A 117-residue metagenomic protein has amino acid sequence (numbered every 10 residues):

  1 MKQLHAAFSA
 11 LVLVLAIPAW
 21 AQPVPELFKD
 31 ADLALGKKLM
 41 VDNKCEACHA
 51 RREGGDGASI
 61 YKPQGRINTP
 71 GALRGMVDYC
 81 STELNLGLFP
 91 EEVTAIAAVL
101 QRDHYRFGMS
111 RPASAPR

Functional and structural regions predicted by a protein language model:
M1-F8: Bacterial N-terminal signal peptides that target proteins for export
L4, G75, C80-E83, G87 (+1 more regions): Extended, non-globular alpha-helical segments
A16-P18: N-terminal signal peptide c-region/cleavage motif recognized by signal peptidases
W20-M40, T82-N85: Electrostatic cytochrome c docking/interface patches
L33-K38, E46-T82: Gly/Gly-Pro-rich "capping" loops immediately C-terminal to redox-active cysteine motifs in periplasmic/lumenal
N43: Cys/His-enriched microdomains
L86-R117: C-terminal capping alpha-helices of c-type cytochrome domains
